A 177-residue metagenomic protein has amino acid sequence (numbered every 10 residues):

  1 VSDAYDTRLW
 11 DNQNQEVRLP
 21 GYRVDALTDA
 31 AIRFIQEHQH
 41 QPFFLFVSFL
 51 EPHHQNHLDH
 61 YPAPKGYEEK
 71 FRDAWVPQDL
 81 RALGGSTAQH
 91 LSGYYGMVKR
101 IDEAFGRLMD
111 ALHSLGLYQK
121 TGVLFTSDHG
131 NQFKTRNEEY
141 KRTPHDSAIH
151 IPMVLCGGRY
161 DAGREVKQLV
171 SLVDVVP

Functional and structural regions predicted by a protein language model:
S2-A26, I32-L172: Active-site-proximal cap/lid insertion segments
V175: Catalytic core of tubulin tyrosine ligase-like
